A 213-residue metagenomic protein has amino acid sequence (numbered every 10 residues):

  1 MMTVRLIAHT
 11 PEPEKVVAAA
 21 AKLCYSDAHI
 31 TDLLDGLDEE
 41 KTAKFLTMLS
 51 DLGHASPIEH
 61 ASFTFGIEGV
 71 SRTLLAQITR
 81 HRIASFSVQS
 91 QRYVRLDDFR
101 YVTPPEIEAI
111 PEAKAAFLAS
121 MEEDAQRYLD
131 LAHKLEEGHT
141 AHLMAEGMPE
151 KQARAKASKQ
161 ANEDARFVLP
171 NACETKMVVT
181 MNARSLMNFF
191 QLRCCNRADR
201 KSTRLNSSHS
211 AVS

Functional and structural regions predicted by a protein language model:
M1-R204: Family-specific signature for flavin-dependent thymidylate synthase
L205-S213: Single conserved hydrophobic/aromatic residue that forms the stacking wall/gate of nucleotide- or nucleobase-binding
